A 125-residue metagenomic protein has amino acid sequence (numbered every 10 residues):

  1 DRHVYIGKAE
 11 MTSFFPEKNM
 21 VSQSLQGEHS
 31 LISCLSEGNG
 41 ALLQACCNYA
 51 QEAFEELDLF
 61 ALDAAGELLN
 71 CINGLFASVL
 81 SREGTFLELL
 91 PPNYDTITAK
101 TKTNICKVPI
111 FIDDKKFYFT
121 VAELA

Functional and structural regions predicted by a protein language model:
D1-A125: N-terminal auxiliary interaction/assembly segments of multi-subunit proteins
